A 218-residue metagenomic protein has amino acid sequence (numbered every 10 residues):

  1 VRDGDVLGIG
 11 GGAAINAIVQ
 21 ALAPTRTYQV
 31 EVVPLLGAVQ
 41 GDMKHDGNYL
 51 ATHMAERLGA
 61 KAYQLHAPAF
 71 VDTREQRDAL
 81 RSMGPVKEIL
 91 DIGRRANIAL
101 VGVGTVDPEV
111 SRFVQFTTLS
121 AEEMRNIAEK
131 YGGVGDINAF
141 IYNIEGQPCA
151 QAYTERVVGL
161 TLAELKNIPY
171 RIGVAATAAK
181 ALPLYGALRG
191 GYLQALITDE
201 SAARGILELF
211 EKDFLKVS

Functional and structural regions predicted by a protein language model:
V1, P24-R26, A55-E56, L90-R94 (+4 more regions): Solvent-exposed alpha-helices and their adjacent loops that cap or buttress functional pockets in soluble metabolic
V1-D3, T27-P108, A121, A152: Ligand-binding beta-strand-loop-alpha-helix segment within the catalytic cores of soluble metabolic enzymes
V1-Y28: Helix-turn-helix/homeodomain-like alpha-helical modules used for DNA recognition and transcription-factor dimerization
L7-A17, Q40, T105-D107, T177-K180: Gly/Ser/Thr-rich loops at beta-strand to alpha-helix junctions that form or flank small-molecule/cofactor-binding
G8-G12, P34, L65-H66, V101-G104 (+2 more regions): Short beta-strand segments
A17-I18, E109-V110, I206: Glycine/Thr-rich phosphate-binding loops of Rossmann-like dinucleotide-binding domains
R112-N143, Q194-T198: Gly/Ser/Thr-rich active-site loops/lids in small-molecule metabolic enzymes that frequently grip phosphoryl groups
I144-S218: ATP/nucleoside-binding phosphotransfer catalytic cores, i.e., glycine-rich phosphate-binding loops
